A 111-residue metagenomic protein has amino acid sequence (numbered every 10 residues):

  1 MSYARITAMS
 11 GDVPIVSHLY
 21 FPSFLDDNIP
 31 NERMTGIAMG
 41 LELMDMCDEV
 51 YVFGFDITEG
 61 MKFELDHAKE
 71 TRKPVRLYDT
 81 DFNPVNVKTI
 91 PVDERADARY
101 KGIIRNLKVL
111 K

Functional and structural regions predicted by a protein language model:
M1-K111: Conserved catalytic or regulatory cores that recognize and/or transform ribose-phosphate-containing ligands
